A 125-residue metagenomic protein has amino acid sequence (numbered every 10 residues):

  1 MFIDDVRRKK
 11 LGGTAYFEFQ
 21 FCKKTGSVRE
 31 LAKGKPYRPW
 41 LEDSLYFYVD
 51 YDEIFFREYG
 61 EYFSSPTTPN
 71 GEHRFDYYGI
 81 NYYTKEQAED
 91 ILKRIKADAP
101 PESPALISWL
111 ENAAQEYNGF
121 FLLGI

Functional and structural regions predicted by a protein language model:
M1-S108, N112-E116, I125: Acidic (Asp/Glu-rich) sequence patches and key acidic residues that form negatively charged surfaces used
G119-F121: Beta-sheet entry/capping signal
